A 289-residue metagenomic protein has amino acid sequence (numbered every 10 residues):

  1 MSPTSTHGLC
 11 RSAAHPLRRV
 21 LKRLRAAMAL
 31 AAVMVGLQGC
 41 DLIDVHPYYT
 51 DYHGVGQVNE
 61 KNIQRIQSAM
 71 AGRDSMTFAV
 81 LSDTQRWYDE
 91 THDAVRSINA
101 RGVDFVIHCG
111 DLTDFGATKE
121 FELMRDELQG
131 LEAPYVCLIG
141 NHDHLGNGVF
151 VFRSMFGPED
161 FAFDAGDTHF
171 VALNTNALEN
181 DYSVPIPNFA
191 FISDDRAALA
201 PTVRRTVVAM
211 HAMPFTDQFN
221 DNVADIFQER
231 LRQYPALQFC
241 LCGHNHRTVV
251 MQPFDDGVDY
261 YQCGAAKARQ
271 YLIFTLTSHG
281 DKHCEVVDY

Functional and structural regions predicted by a protein language model:
M1-C40: Sec-dependent bacterial lipoprotein signal peptides
C40-L123: N-terminal active-site segment of His-dependent metallophosphoesterases
L42-N59, Q64-R65, L81, F163 (+1 more regions): Binuclear metal-dependent phosphoesterase catalytic core
S75-Q85, D167-A177, V207-A209, D259-A265: Active-site-proximal beta-strand elements of phosphoester/diester hydrolases
D83, G110-D111, G140, H211 (+1 more regions): Active-site glycine-centered loops adjacent to acidic/histidine catalytic or metal-binding residues that shape
E90-A165: Core catalytic region of metal-dependent phosphoesterases/phosphodiesterases, especially metallo-beta-lactamase-like
I98-F105, N180-D259, E285: His/acidic metal-ligating clusters that form di-metal
